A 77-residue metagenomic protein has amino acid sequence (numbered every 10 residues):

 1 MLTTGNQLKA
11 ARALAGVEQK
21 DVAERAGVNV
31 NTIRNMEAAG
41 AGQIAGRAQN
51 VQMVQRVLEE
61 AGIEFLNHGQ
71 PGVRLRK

Functional and structural regions predicted by a protein language model:
M1-A13, V51-Q52: A short, Lys/Arg-rich alpha-helix, primarily the initiator
L2, I44-A48, N67: Non-catalytic, surface-exposed connector residues within folded enzymatic/regulatory domains
L8-E24: Short basic helix-loop element that most often maps to the first helix and adjoining turn of HTH DNA-binding modules
V28-A45: Recognition helix of helix-turn-helix/homeodomain-like DNA-binding domains that insert into the DNA major groove
A48-L66: DNA major-groove recognition helix of helix-turn-helix/homeodomain DNA-binding modules
I63-K77: Helix-turn-helix/homeodomain-like alpha-helical modules used for DNA recognition and transcription-factor dimerization
